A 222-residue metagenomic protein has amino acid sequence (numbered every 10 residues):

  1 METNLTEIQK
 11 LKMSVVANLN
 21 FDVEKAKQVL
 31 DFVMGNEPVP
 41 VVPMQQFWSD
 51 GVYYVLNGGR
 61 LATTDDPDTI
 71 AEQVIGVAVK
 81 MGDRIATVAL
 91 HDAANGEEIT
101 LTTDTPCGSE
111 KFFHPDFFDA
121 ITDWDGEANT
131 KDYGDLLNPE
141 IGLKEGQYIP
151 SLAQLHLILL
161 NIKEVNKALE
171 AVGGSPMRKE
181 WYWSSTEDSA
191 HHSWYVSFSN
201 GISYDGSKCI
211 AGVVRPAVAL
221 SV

Functional and structural regions predicted by a protein language model:
E2-I8, E24, E145-G146, L152-V222: C-terminal, surface-exposed recognition/capping segments
E2-K144, K208-V222: Short, compositionally biased
